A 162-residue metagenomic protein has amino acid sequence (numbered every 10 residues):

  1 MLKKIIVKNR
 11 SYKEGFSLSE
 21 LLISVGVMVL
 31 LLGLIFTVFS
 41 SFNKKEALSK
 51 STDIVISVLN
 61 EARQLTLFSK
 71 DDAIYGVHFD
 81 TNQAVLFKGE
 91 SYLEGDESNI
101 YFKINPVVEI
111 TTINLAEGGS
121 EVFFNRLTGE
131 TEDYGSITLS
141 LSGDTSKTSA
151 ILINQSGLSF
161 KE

Functional and structural regions predicted by a protein language model:
M1-S11: N-terminal secretory signal peptides that target proteins for export/translocation
I5-I6, I74-Y75, K147-S149: Short loop/turn microsegments at loop-to-beta-strand junctions
S11-S40: N-terminal single-pass transmembrane signal-anchor helix
N43-D72: Membrane-proximal N-terminal amphipathic helix
A73-F123: Type IV pilin-like appendage domain
E117, R126-L127, T131: Aromatic/histidine-rich interaction motifs
T128-G129, S136, S140-E162: Low-complexity, S/T/G/P-rich flexible repeat/linker segments used as non-globular hinges and stalks within
